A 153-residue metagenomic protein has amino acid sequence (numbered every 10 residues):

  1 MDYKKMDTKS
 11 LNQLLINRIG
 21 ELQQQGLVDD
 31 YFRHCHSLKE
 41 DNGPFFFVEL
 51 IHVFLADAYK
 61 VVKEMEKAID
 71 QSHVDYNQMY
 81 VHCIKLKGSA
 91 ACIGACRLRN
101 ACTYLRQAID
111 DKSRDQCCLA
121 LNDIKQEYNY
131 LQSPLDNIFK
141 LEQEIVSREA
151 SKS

Functional and structural regions predicted by a protein language model:
M1-S153: Two-component system phosphorelay core
